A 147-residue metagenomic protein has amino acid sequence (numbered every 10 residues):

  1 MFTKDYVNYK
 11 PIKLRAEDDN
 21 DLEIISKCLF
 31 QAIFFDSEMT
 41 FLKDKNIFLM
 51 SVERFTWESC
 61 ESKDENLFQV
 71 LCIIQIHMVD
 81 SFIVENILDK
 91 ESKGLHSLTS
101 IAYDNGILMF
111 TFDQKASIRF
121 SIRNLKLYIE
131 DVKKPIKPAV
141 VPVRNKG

Functional and structural regions predicted by a protein language model:
M1-G147: Surface-exposed, interaction-prone regions used to assemble/regulate multi-protein complexes
